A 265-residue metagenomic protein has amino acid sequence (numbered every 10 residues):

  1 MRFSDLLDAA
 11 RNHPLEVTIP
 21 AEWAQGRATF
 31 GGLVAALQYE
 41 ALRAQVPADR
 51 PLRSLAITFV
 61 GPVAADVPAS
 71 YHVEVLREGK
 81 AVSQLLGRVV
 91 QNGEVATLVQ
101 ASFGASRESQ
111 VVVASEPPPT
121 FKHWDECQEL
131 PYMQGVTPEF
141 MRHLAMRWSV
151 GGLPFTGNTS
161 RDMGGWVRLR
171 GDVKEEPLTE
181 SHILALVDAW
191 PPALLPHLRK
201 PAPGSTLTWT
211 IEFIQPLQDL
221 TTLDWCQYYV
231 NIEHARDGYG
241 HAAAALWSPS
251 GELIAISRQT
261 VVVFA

Functional and structural regions predicted by a protein language model:
M1-A265: Terminal targeting signals and extreme-terminal segments of soluble enzymes
